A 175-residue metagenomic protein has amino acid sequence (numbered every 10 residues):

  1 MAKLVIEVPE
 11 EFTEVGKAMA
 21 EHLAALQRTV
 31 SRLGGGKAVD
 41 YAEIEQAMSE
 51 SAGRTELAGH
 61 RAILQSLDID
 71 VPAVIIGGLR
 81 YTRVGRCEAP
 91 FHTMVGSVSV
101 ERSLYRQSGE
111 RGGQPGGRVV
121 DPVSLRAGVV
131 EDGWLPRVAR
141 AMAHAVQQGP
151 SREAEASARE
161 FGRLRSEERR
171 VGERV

Functional and structural regions predicted by a protein language model:
A2-E14, A18-V39, V98-R170: Short, positively charged, Gly/Tyr-enriched micro-motifs that form contact patches at catalytic or ligand/partner
E43, A47-L79, V130, G149-R170: Electropositive nucleic-acid engagement tracts
D68, G85-R86, H144, Q148: Generic hydrophobic-segment detector
A73-E101: N-terminal juxtadomain amphipathic helix that follows a signal peptide/anchor or precedes a small N-terminal auxiliary
E173-V175: Hydrophobic alpha-helical segments, chiefly the membrane-spanning helices and signal/signal-anchor peptides
